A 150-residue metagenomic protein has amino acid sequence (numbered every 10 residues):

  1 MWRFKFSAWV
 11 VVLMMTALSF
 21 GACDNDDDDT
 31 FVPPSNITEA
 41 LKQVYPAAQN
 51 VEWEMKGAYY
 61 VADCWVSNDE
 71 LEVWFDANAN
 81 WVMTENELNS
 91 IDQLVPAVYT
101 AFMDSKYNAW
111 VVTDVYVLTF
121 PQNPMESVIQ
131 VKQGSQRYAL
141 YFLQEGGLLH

Functional and structural regions predicted by a protein language model:
M1-V10: Bacterial N-terminal signal peptides that target proteins for export
A8, D29-T30: Replace "Gram-negative outer membrane beta-barrel proteins" with "bacterial and organellar outer membrane beta-barrel
W9-A17: Hydrophobic helical h-region of N-terminal Sec-dependent signal peptides in bacterial secretory/periplasmic proteins
L18-A22: C-terminal motif of bacterial Sec signal peptides marking the signal peptidase cleavage site
C23-D27: Bacterial signal peptide processing site
T30-H150: First exposed extracellular module after export/assembly in secreted or surface-exposed proteins
